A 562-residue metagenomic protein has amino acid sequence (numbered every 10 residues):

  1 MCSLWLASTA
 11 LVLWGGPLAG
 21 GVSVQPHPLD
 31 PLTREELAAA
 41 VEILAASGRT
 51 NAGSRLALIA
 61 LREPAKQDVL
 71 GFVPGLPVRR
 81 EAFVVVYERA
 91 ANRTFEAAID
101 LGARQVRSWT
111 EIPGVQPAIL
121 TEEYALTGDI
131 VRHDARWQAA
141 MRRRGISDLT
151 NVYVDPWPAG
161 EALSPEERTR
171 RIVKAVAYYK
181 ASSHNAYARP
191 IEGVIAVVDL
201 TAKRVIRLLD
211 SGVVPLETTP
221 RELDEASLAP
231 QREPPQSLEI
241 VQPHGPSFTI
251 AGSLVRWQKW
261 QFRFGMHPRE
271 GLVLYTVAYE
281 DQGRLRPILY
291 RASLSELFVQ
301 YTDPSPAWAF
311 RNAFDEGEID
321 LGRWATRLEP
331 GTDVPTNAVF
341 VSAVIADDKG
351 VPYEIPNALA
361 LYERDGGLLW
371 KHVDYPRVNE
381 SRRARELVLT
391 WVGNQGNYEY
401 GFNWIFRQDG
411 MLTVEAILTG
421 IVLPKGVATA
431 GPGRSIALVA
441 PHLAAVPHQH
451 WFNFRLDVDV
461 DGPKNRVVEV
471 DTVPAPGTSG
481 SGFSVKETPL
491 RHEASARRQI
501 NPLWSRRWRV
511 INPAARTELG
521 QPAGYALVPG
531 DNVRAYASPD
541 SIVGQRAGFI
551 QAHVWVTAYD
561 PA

Functional and structural regions predicted by a protein language model:
C2-P17: Bacterial N-terminal signal peptides
L18-A45, R49-N51, P215-P234: N-terminal pre-domain segments of enzymes
V22-P28, R104-V115: Acidic/histidine-rich, surface-exposed loop or edge segments in extracytoplasmic proteins
P28-L70, L120-L163: Short, non-transmembrane alpha-helical segments in secretory-pathway proteins
N51-L101, D148-D199, Q258-W260, L389: Exposed beta-strand-loop-beta-strand "reactive/processing" segments of non-cytosolic proteins
R93-A97, R107, Y400-F402: Short beta-strand segments
T110-I119, R142-R144, K180-L272, T276-N403 (+4 more regions): Extended effector regions of multi-domain proteins
